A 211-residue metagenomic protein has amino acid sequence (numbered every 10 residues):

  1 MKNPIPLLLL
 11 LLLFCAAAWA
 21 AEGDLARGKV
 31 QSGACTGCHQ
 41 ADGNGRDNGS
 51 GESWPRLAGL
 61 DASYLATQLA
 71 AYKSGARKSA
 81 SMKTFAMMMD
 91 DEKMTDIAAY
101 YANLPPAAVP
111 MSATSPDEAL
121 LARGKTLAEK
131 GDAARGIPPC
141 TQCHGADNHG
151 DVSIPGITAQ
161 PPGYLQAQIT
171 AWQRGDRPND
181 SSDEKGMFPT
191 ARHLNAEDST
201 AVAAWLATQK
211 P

Functional and structural regions predicted by a protein language model:
M1-I5: Positively charged n-region of N-terminal signal peptides that target proteins for export
P6-A16: Bacterial N-terminal signal peptides
A16-S32, N44-G51, P105-A133, P155: Electrostatic cytochrome c docking/interface patches
E22-G23, V30, S63-A66, A113-P116 (+6 more regions): Predominantly soluble domains enriched in secretory-pathway, periplasmic, or organellar proteins
L25-G75, S79: The feature marks the first
G28, G33-A41, I97, I137-A146 (+1 more regions): The canonical Cys-X-X-Cys-His
G45-R56, A71-L104, V109-T114, D151-G156 (+1 more regions): Axial heme c-ligation environment in periplasmic c-type cytochrome domains
E52-G59, C143, G156-G163: Short cysteine/histidine-rich metal-coordination sites, predominantly Zn2+-binding motifs
